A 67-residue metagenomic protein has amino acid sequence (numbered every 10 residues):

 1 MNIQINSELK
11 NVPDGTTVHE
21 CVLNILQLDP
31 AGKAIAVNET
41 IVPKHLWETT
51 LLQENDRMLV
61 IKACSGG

Functional and structural regions predicted by a protein language model:
M1-G66: Ubiquitin-like/PB1-type beta-grasp interaction modules and other compact soluble beta-rich domains
